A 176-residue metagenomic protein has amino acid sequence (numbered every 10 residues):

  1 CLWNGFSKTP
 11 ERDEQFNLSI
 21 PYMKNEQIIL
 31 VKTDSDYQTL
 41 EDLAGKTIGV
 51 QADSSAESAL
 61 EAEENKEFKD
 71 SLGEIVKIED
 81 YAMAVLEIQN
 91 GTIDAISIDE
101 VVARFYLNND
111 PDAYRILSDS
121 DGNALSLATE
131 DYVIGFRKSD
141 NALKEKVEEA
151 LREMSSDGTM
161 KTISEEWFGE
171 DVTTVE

Functional and structural regions predicted by a protein language model:
C1, Q15-N17, E41-A44, V76-F105 (+1 more regions): Short helices/loops that flank or line small-molecule/ion binding pockets
C1-D42, A124-L127: Acidic, polar ligand-binding/catalytic clefts
G5-Q15, A59-E63, D94-A128: A ligand-binding cleft/hinge motif common to bilobed small-molecule-binding domains
S7-E11, D34-Y37, G49, D53-S58 (+6 more regions): Solvent-exposed loop/turn segments at secondary-structure junctions within structured extracellular/periplasmic domains
M23-V31, D110-E149, F168-E176: Periplasmic-binding protein-like
Y37, G45-T47, A52-S55, T129-D171: Extended ligand-binding regions for polar small-molecule ligands
A56-E79, V85, L107-D112: Ligand-binding cleft/hinge of the Venus flytrap
